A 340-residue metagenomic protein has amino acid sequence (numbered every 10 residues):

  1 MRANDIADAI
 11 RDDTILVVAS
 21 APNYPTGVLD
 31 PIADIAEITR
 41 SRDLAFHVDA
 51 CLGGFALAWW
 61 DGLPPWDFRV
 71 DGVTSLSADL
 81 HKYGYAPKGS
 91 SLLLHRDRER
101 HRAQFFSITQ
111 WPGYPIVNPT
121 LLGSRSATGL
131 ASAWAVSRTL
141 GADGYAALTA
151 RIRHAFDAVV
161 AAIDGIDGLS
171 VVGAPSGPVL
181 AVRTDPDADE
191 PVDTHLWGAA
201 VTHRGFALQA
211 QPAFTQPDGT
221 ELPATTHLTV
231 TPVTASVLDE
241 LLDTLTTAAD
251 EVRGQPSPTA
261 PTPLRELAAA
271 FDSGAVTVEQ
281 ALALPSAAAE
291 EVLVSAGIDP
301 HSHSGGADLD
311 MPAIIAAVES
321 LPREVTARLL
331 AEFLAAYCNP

Functional and structural regions predicted by a protein language model:
M1-H47: Active-site phosphate-binding strand-loop segment of PLP-dependent enzymes
N4-D5, L29-S41, G53-S75: Active-site pre-lysine segment of PLP-dependent enzymes
N23, L52-G54, K82, F214 (+1 more regions): Active-site-proximal loop/turn and secondary-structure-junction residues that shape catalytic pockets, frequently
D34-E37, S41, A158, L196 (+1 more regions): Alpha-helical scaffolding segments of alpha/beta enzyme cores, especially the outer helices of TIM-barrel or partial
A36, R40, D164, T202: Anion (oxyanion) recognition and catalysis
D43, V73, K88-S90, A127-L130 (+5 more regions): Active-site lining segments that contact anionic ligands and/or coordinate catalytic metals
H47, G62, W66-P178, V182-E190: Active-site C-terminal subdomain of aminotransferase-like
G165, T184-P340: Non-catalytic terminal extensions of PLP-dependent enzymes
